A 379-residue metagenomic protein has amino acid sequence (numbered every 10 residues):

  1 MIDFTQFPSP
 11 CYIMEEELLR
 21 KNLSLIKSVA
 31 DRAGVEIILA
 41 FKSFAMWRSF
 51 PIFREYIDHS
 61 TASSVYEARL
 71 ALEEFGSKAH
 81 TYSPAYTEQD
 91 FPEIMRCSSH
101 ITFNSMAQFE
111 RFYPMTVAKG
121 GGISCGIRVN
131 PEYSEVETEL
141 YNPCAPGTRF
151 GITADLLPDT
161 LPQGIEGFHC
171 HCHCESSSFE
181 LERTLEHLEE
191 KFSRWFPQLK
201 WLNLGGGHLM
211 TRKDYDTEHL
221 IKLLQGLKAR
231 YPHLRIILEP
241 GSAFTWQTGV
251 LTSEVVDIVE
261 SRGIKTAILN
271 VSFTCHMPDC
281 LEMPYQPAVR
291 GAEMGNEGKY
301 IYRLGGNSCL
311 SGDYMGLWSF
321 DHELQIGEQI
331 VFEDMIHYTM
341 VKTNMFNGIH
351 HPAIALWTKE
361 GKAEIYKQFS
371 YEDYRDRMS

Functional and structural regions predicted by a protein language model:
I2-G76, S272, F320-E333, H337-T339: N-terminal capping/small domains of soluble enzymes
V35-W201, Y215, L223-G226: Active-site-proximal beta-alpha core segment in soluble small-molecule metabolic enzymes
Y133-E135, C174, M210, F244 (+1 more regions): Feature marks short, surface-exposed loop/turn motifs that line or immediately flank catalytic pockets and channel
H171-H173, L202-T211, P240-S242: Glycine-rich beta-strand-to-loop/alpha-helix junction loops that act as flexible
S178-R183, T211-L220, Q247-S253, D257 (+1 more regions): Short glycine/threonine-rich loop-to-helix capping motif typified by GTGT followed within a few residues by an Asp-Pro
E190, F196-L199, H219-G226, R230-Y231 (+1 more regions): Acidic/histidine-enriched ion/cofactor-binding microenvironments in catalytic or ligand-binding pockets
L238-S379: Charged (often Lys/Glu-rich) extended helix/loop segments that serve as interaction or gating elements
